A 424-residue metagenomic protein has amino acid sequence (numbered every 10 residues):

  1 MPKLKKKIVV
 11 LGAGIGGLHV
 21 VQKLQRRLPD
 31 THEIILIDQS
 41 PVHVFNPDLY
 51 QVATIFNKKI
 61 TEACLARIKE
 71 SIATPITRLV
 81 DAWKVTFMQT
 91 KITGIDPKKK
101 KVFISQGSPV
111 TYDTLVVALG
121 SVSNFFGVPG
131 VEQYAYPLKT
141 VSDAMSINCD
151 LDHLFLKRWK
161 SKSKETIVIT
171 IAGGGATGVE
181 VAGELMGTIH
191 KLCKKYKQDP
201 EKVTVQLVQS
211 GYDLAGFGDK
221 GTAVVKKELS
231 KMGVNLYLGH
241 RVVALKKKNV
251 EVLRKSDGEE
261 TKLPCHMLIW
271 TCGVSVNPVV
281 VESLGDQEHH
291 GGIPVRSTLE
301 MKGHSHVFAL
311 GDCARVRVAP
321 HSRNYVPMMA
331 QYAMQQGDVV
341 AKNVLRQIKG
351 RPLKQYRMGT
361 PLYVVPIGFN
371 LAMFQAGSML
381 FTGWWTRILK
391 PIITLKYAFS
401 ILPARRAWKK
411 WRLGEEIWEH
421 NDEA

Functional and structural regions predicted by a protein language model:
P2-L4, K84-V168, S256-G258, I269: FAD-binding core/adjacent interface of flavoenzyme oxidoreductases
P2-T86, T170, V179-F217: Beta1-alpha1 glycine-rich phosphate/pyrophosphate-binding loop at the start of Rossmann-like nucleotide-binding domains
L11, V110-V122, V242, L263-G273 (+1 more regions): Short hydrophobic core segments
G16, G120-S123, A182, V274-V276 (+1 more regions): Short glycine-rich anion-binding loops that position phosphate/pyrophosphate groups of nucleotides and phosphorylated
E33, W83-G94, G187-S297, G303: A Rossmann-like FAD-binding core segment of flavoenzymes
Q133-K160, T261-Q335: FAD-site-proximal beta/loop scaffold in flavoenzymes
V281, C313-G368: A conserved FAD-binding loop/helix module that cradles the flavin
F369-A424: C-terminal auxiliary extensions adjacent to catalytic cores
